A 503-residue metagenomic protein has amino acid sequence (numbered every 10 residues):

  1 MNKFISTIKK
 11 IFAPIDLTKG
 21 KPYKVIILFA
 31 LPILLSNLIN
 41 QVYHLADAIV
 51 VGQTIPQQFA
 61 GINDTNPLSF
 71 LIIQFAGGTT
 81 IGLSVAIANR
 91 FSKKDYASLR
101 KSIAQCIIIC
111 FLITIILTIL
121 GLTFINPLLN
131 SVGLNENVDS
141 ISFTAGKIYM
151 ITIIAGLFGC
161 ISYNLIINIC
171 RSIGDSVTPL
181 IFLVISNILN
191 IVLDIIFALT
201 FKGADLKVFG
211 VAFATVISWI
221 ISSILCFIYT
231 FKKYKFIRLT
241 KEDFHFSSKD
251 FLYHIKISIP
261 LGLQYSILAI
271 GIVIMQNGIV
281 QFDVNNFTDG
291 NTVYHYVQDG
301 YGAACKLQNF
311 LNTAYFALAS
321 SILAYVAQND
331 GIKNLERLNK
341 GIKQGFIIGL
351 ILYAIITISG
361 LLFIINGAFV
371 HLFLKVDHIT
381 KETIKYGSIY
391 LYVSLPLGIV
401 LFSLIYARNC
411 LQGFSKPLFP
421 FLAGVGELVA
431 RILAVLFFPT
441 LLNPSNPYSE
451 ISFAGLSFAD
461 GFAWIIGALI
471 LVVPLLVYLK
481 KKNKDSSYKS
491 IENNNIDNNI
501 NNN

Functional and structural regions predicted by a protein language model:
M1-A30, I87-G156, G203-I259, V326-L397 (+1 more regions): Short alpha-helical transmembrane segments in multi-pass integral membrane proteins
Y23-V42, A46, L68-F75, A155 (+5 more regions): Residue-level signal for short hydrophobic patches within transmembrane helices of multi-pass membrane transporters
L28-D47, T152, S186, S218-S222 (+2 more regions): Transmembrane helical elements of multi-pass membrane transporters/channels
L34, L38, V42, A46 (+20 more regions): Generic alpha-helical transmembrane segments of integral inner-membrane proteins, especially permease/transport modules
L38, V42-A60, L129-S140, I196-L206 (+5 more regions): Helix-terminus/linker motif at the lipid-water interface of multi-pass membrane proteins
V51-F70, S140-A145, V208-F209, F213 (+5 more regions): Interfacial/gating helices of multi-pass transporter permease domains
F59-I119, C160-P179, Q298-I364, L401-S415 (+1 more regions): Small-residue-rich hydrophobic transmembrane alpha-helices
T80, T152-R171, P179-N187, V211-F227 (+5 more regions): Short runs within selected transmembrane alpha-helices of multi-pass transporters and secretion channels
